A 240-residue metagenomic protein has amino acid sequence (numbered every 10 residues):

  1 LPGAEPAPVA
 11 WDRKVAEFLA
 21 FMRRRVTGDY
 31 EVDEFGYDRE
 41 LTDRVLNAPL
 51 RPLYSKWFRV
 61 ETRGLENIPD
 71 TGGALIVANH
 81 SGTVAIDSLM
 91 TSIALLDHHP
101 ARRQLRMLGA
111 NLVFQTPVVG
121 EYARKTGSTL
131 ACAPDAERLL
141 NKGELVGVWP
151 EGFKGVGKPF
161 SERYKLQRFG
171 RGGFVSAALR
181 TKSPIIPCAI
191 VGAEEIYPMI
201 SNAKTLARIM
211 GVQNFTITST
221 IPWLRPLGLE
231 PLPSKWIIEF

Functional and structural regions predicted by a protein language model:
P2-L105, G109-P134, A203: Membrane-anchoring hydrophobic helices of lipid-metabolizing enzymes
G28, E162-F240: A cross-family acyltransferase "interaction/gating" segment
V77, W149-P150, A189: Short beta-strand segments
V113, G143, G147, G152-P159: Active-site-proximal segments of catalytic enzyme domains that coordinate small-molecule cofactors or metal ions
G120, K158-E162: Short acidic, glycine/proline-rich loop/turn micro-motifs
Y122, R138, S176-R180: Hydrophobic/aromatic ligand-binding patch that stacks against planar heteroaromatic rings of cofactors or nucleotides
R138, K154-G155, G192-E194: Positions that flank functional sites
